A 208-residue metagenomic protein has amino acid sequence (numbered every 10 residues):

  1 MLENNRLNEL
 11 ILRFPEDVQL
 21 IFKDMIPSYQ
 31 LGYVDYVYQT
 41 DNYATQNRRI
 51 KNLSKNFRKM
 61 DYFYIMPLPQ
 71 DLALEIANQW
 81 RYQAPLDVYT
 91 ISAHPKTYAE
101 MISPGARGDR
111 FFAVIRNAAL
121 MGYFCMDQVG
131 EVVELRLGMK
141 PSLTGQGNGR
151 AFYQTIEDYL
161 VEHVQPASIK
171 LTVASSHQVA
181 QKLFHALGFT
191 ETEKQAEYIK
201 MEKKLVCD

Functional and structural regions predicted by a protein language model:
M1-F63: Charge-dense, helix-prone N-terminal extensions
N52, E75-N78, A151, T155: Alpha-helical elements of Rossmann-like donor-binding domains used by nucleotide-donor carbohydrate transfer enzymes
Y62-F63, P67-R136, K140-S142, Y159 (+1 more regions): Acetyl-CoA-dependent GNAT
D127, R136, K170-T172, T192: Solvent-exposed beta-strand sheet faces enriched in polar/charged residues
M139, G145-Y159, K182, A186: Conserved acetyl-CoA-binding loop-helix of GNAT-fold acetyltransferases
K170-Q181, Y198-I199: Conserved beta-strand-loop-alpha-helix junction that forms the acyl-donor binding cleft
H185-Q195: Conserved acetyl-CoA-binding loop of GNAT-fold acetyltransferases
E197-D208: Terminal substrate-recognition subdomain of acyl/acetyltransferases
